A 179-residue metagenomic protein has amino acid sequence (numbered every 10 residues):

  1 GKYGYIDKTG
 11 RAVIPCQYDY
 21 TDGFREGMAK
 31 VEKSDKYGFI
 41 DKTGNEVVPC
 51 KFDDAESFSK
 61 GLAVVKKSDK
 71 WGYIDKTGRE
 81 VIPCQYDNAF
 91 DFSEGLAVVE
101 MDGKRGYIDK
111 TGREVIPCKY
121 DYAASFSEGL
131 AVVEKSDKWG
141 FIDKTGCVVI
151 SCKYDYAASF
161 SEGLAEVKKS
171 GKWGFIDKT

Functional and structural regions predicted by a protein language model:
G1-T179: Residue-level detector of conserved, function-critical positions
